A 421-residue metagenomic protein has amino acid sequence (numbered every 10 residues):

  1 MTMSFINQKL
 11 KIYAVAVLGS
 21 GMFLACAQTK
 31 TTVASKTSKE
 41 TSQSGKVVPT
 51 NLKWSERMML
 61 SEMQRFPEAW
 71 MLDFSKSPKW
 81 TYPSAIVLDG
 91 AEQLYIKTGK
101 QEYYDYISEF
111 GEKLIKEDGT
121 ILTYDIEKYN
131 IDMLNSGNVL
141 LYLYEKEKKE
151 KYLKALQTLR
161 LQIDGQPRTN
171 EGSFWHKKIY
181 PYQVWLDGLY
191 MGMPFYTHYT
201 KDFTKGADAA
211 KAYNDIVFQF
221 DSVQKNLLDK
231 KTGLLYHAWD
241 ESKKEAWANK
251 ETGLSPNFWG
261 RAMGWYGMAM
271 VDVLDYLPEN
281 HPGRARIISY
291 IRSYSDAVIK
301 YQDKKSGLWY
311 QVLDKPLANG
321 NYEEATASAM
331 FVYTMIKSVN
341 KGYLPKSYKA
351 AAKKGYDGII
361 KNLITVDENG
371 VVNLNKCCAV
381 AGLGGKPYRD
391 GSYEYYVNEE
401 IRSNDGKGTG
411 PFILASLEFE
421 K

Functional and structural regions predicted by a protein language model:
T2-A14: Bacterial N-terminal signal peptides that target proteins for export
L24-A25: C-terminal motif of bacterial Sec signal peptides marking the signal peptidase cleavage site
E40-A85, K97-Y104, K113-I131, G137 (+7 more regions): CBM-like carbohydrate-recognition segments
P49-M71, D105-T123, K154-S173, Y213-W239 (+3 more regions): Long, well-ordered core segments of solenoidal/helical folds
P67-W70, I115-L122, S173-K178, S242-P256 (+2 more regions): Acidic/His metal-coordination segments adjacent to aromatic residues that form catalytic metal sites in metalloenzymes
S173-W239, A248, M263: Aromatic- and glycine-enriched pocket-lining scaffold segments that form the walls of small-molecule binding clefts
Y199-N214, V273-A285, S338-K346: Inter-helical turn/loop segments and adjacent helix faces that build the functional surface of alpha-helical bundle
G267-P316: Oxyanion-binding "anion nests"
